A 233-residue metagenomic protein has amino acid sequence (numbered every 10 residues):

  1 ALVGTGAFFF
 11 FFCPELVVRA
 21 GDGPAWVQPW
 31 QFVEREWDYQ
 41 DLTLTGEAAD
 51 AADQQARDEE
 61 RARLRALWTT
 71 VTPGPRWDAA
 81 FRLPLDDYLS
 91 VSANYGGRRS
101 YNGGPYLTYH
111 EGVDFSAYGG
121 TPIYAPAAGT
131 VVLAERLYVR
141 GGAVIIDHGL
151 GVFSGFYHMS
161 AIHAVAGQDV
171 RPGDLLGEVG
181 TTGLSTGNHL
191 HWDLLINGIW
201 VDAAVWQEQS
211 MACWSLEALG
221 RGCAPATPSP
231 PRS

Functional and structural regions predicted by a protein language model:
A1-W37: Cationic-aromatic interfacial patches
G6-F8, G21, G120, R136-L137 (+2 more regions): Short polar/acidic secondary-structure junctions
L16, V91, F115, G129 (+3 more regions): Terminal peptide-recognition signature
P29-R140, P230-R232: Surface-exposed, glycine-biased beta-strand/turn segments
H110-E111, P126-H163, N188-H189, D193: Zn2+-dependent peptidoglycan hydrolase active-site motif and core
P122-V132, A161-V179: Short, well-structured beta-strand-loop connectors
G142-D147, Q168-A218, G222: Conserved, short, structured surface segments that act as functional micro-motifs
E217-S233: Intrinsically disordered, low-complexity Ser/Thr/Pro-rich tracts
